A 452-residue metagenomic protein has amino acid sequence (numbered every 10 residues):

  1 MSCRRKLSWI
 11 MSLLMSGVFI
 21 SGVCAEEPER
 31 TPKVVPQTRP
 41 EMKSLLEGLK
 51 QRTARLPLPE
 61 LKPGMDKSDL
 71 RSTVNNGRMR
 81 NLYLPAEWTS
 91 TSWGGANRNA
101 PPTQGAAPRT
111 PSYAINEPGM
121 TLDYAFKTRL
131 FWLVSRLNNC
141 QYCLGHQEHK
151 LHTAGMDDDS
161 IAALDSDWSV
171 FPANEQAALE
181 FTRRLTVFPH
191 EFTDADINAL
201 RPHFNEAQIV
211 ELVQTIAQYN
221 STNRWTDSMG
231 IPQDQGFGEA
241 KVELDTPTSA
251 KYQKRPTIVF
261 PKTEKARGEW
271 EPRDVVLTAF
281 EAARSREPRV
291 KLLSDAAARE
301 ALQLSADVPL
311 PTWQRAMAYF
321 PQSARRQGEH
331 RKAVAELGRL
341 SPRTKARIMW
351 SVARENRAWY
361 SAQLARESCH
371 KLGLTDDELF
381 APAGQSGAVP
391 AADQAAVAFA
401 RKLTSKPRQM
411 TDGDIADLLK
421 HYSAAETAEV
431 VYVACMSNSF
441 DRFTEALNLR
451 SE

Functional and structural regions predicted by a protein language model:
M1-M11: Bacterial N-terminal signal peptides that target proteins for export
W9-S21: Bacterial N-terminal signal peptides
A25-F126, D234, G238-T344, H370: Secretory/endomembrane lumenal or extracellular ectodomains immediately following the signal peptide
Y124-L137, H203, V210-V213, P309-R315 (+3 more regions): Alpha-helical scaffold segments that form or flank carboxylate-/histidine-based iron centers
A125, S160, L164-A173, P382-A391: Acidic/His metal-coordination segments adjacent to aromatic residues that form catalytic metal sites in metalloenzymes
L130-A154, Q218-N223, T344-L372, D377-P382 (+1 more regions): Short, thiol/selenol-centered motifs that function as redox-active sites or metal-ligating centers
N174-Q214, G384, A388, A392-Y432: Acidic/histidine-rich alpha-helical segments that form the ligand environment of transition-metal centers
M229-P247, L418-L419, V430-E452: Acidic, carboxylate-rich catalytic segments that either coordinate divalent cations
